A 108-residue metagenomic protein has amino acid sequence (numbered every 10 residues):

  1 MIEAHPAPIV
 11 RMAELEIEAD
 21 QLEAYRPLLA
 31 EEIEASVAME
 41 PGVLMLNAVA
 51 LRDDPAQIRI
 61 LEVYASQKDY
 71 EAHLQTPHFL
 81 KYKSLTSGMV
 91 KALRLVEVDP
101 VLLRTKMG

Functional and structural regions predicted by a protein language model:
M1-P8, N47-A56, K83-G108: Glycine-rich beta-strand-turn "strand-cap" elements at beta-sheet edges
A4, E31-L44, V63-V96: An amphipathic, aromatic/His-enriched active-site/gating alpha helix that lines ligand/cofactor pockets
H5-M39, L44, A48: N-terminal first-folded block
P8-E16, M45-L74: Short, well-ordered beta-strand segments in beta-rich or mixed alpha/beta enzyme and ligand-binding folds
Q21, A56, H78: Short phosphate-engaging motifs
